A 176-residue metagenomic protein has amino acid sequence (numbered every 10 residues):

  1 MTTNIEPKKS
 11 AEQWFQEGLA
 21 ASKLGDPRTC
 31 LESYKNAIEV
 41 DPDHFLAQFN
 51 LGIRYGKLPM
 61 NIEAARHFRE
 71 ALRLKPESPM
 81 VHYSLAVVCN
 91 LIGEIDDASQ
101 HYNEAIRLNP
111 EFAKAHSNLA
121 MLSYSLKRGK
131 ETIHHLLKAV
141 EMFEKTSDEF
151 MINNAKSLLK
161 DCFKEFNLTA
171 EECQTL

Functional and structural regions predicted by a protein language model:
M1-A11, I133-L136, V140-L176: Terminal, low-structured helical/coil segments at or just beyond the last alpha-helical repeat
A11-E12, F45-L46, P79-M80, A113-K114 (+1 more regions): Helix-start (N-cap) detector for alpha-helical repeat units in TPR-like alpha-solenoids, especially tetratricopeptide
L24-N36, K57-E70, I92-E104, L126-K138 (+2 more regions): Structural signature of tandem alpha-helical TPR/SEL1-like repeats, specifically the intra-repeat loop/turn
N36-R54: Short, charge-rich amphipathic alpha-helical segments embedded in non-transmembrane helical bundles/solenoids
R73-G93: Helix-adjacent hinge/juxtasegments
